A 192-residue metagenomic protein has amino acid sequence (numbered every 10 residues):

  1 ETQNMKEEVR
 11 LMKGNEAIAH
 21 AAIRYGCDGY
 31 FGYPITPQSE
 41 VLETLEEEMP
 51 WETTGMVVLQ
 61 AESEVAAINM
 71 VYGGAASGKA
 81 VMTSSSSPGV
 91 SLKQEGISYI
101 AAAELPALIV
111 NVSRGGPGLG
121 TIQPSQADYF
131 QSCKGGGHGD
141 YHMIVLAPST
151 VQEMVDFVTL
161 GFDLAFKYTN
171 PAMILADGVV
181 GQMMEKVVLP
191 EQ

Functional and structural regions predicted by a protein language model:
N4-G135, H142, T159, G178: Thiamine diphosphate
E52, A165-Y168: Short secondary-structure junctions and interdomain/linker hinges
N69-M70, D156, M184-E185: Short, solvent-exposed polar/charged micro-motifs at secondary-structure junctions
A102, G161, V188-P190: Short basic, glycine-rich beta-strand/loop surfaces that mediate nucleic-acid
L119, Y141-E153, N170: Flexible, glycine/proline-enriched loop segments at strand-loop-helix junctions that form or flank small-ligand binding
M154-V155, L160, L164, P171: Conserved beta-strand/loop scaffold segments within soluble protein domains that form the structured core and edges
T169-Q192: Conformationally flexible catalytic loops at phosphate/diphosphate-handling active centers
